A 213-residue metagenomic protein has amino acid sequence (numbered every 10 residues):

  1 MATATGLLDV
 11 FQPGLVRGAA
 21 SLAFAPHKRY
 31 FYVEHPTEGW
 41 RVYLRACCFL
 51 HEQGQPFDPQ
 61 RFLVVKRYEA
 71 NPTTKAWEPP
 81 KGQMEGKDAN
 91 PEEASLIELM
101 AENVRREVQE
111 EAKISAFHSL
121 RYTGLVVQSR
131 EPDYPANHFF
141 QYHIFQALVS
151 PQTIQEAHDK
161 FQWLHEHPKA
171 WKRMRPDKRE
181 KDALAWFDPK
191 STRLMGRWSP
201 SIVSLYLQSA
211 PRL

Functional and structural regions predicted by a protein language model:
A2-P56, A70: Acidic, metal-coordinating catalytic segment for phosphate/diphosphate chemistry, firing primarily on the Nudix
Y30-G39, E131-Y134, K169-M174: Short, P/G- and charge-enriched loop/turn segments at secondary-structure junctions
L44-C47, M100, H143, D182: Residue-level detector of short, conserved catalytic/binding motifs and their immediate flanks
C47-F49, R61-L63, I144: Residues embedded in well-ordered beta-strands
L50-E52, K66, L148-V149: Residue-level signal for short segments within beta-strands and strand-turn junctions of well-structured beta-sheet
F57-I114: Conserved Nudix-box catalytic region and its N-terminal flanking loop in Nudix hydrolases and closely related
P72-A76, P80-G82, H138, I144 (+1 more regions): Nudix hydrolase/Nudix homology domain
S115-L125: A short coil-to-beta-strand element that immediately follows conserved catalytic motifs
